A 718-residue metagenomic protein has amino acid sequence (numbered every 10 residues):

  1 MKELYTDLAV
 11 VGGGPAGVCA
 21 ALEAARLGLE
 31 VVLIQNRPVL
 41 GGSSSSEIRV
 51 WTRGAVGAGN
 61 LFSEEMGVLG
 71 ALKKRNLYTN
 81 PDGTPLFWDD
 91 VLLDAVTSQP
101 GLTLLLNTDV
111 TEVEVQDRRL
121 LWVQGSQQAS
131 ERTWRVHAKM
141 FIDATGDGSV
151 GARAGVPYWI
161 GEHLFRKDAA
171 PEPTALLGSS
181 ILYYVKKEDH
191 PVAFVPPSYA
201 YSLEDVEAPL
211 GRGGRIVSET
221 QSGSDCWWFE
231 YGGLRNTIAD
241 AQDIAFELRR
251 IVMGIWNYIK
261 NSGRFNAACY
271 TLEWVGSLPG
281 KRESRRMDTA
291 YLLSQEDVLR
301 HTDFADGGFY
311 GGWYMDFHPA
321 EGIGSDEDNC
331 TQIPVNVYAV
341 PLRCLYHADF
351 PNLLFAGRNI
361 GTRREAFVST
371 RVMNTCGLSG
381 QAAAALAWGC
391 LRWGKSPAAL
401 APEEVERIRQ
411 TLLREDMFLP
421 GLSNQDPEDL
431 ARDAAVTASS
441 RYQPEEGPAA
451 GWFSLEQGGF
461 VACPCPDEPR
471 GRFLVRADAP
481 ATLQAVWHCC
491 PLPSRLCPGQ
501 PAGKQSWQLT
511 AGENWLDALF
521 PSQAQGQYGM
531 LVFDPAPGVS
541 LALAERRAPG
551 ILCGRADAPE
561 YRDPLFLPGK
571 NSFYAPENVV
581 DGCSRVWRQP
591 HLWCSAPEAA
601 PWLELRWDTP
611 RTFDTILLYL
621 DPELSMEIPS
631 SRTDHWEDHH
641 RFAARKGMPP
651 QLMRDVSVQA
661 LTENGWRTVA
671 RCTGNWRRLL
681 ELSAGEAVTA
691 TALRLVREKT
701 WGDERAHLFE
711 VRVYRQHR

Functional and structural regions predicted by a protein language model:
K2-G14: Beta1/beta-strand and adjacent pyrophosphate-binding region of the FAD-binding site in flavoprotein oxidoreductases
Y5, E23, L29-E30, I34-E112 (+6 more regions): Conserved N-terminal/central alpha/beta ligand/cofactor-binding core
G17: N-terminal Rossmann-fold NAD(P) dinucleotide-binding loop
S43, W122, Q128-M140, A144-L455 (+5 more regions): Flavin (FAD/FMN)-binding glycine-rich loop and adjacent Rossmann-like elements that form
R153, G471-F473, L516-I551, V696: Short, well-structured beta-strand segments enriched in hydrophobic/aromatic residues within extracellular or lumenal
F460-A462, P466-C497, V586-T668, G674-R718: Aromatic, loop-rich ligand-recognition surfaces of beta-strand-rich domains
P498-S522, R667-A684: Extracellular carbohydrate recognition and processing domains and analogous Trp-centered ligand-binding platforms
A536-V586, G702-R718: Exposed low-complexity, polar/acidic, P/S/T/G-rich flexible segments that act as propeptides, protease-susceptible
